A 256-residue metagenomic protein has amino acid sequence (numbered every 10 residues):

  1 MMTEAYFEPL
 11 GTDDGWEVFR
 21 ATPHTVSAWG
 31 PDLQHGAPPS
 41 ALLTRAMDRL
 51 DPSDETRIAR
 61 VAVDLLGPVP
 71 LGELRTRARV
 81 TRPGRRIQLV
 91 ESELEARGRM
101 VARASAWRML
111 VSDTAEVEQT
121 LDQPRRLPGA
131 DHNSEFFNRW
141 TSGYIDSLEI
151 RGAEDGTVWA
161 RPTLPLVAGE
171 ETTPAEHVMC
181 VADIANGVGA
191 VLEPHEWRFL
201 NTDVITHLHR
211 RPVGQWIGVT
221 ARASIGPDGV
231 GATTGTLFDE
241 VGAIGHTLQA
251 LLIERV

Functional and structural regions predicted by a protein language model:
M1-V256: Terminal targeting signals and extreme-terminal segments of soluble enzymes
